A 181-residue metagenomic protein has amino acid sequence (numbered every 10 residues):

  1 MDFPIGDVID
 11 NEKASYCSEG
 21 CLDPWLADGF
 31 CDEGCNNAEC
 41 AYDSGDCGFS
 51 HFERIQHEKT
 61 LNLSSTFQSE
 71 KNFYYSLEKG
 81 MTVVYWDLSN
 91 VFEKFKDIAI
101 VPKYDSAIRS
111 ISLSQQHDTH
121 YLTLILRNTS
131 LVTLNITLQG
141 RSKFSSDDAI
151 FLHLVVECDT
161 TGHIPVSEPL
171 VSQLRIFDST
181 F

Functional and structural regions predicted by a protein language model:
M1-F181: Extracellular disulfide-rich modular ectodomains, prototypically LDL receptor class
